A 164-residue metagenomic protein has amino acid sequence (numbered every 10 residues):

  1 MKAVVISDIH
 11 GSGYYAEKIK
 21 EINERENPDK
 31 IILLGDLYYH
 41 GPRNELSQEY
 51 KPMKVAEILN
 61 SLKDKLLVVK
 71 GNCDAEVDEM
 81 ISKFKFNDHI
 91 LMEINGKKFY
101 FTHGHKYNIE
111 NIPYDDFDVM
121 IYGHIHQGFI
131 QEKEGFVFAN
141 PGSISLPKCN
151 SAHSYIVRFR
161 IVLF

Functional and structural regions predicted by a protein language model:
K2-I94: Core catalytic region of metal-dependent phosphoesterases/phosphodiesterases, especially metallo-beta-lactamase-like
K98-Y100, H105-F164: Conserved beta-sheet core of the metallophosphoesterase superfamily
